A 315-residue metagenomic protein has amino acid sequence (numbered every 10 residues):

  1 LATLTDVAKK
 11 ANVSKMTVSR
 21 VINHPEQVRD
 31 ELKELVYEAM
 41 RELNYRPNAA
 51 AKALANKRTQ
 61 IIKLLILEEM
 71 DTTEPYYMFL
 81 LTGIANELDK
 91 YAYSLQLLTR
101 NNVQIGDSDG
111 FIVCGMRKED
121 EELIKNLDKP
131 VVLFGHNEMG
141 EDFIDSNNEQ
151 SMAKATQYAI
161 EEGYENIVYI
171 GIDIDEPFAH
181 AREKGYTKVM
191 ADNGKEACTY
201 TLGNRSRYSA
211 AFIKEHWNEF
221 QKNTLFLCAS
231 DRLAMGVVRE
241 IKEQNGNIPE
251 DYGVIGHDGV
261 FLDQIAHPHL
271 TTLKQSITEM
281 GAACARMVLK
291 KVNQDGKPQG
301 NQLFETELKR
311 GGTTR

Functional and structural regions predicted by a protein language model:
L1-K57, R315: N-terminal helix-turn-helix DNA-binding module of bacterial transcription factors
A2, I61-Q157, H216: Alpha-helical recognition/docking segments in bacterial nutrient-uptake and carbohydrate-utilization systems
Y76-K90, K154, P177-E196, G236-E240 (+1 more regions): Short, solvent-exposed amphipathic alpha-helices that sit in or adjacent to ligand/effector-binding or catalytic
L81, L88-T99, Y169, T187-R207 (+1 more regions): Short beta-strand elements in bilobed, periplasmic/extracellular small-molecule ligand-binding domains
I144-I170, A179-A181, K188, S206-K214 (+2 more regions): Hydrophobic alpha-helical segments within soluble ligand-binding/sensing domains
E165-I167, E196-A197, I248-G253: Short acidic capping loops at alpha-helix termini that bridge into adjacent secondary structure
K214-R315: Flexible loop/turn connectors
